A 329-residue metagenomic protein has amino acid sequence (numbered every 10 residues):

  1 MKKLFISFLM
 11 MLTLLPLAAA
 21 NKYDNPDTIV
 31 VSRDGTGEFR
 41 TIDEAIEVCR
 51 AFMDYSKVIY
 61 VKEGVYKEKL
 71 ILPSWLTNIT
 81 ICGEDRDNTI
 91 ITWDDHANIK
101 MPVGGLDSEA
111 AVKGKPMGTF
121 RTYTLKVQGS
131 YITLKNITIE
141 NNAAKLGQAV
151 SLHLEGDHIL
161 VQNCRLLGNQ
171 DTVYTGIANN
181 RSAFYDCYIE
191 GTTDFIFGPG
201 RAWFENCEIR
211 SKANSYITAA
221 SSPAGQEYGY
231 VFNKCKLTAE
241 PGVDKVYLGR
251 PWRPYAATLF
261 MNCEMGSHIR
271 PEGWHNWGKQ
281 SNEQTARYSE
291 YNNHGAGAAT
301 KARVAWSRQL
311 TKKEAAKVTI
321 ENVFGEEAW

Functional and structural regions predicted by a protein language model:
M1-D24, G104-L106: Bacterial Sec-dependent N-terminal signal peptides
N21-W329: Sequence-level preference for short, compositionally simple segments enriched in small aliphatic or small polar residues
